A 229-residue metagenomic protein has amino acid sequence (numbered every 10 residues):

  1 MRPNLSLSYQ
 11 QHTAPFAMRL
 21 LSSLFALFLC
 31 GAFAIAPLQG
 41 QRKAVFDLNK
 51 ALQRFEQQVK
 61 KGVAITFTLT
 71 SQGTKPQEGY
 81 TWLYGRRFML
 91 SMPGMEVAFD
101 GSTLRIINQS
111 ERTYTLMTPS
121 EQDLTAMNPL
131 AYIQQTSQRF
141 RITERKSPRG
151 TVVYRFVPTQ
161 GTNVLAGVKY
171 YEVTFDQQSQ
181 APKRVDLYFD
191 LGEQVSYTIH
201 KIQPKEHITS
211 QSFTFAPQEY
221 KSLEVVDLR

Functional and structural regions predicted by a protein language model:
M1-M18: N-terminal secretory signal peptides that target proteins for export/translocation
S23-A34: Bacterial N-terminal signal peptides
A32, A36-K75, R86, Q218-R229: N-terminal leader/targeting segments and the immediate start of mature chains
Q41-R42, P148, T159-Y170, Q177-R229: Non-transmembrane domains of secretory- and envelope-associated proteins
K60-T66, Y84-L90, R149-V157, S179-D186: Short, hydrophobic/aromatic-rich segments at coil-to-beta transitions
L69-S71, M92-P93, N108-Q109, D186-F189: Beta-turn initiation residues at beta-strand->coil junctions
E78-M127, V195: An acidic-aromatic
P119-G150: Flexible, surface-exposed loop/linker segments and immediately adjacent secondary-structure boundaries
